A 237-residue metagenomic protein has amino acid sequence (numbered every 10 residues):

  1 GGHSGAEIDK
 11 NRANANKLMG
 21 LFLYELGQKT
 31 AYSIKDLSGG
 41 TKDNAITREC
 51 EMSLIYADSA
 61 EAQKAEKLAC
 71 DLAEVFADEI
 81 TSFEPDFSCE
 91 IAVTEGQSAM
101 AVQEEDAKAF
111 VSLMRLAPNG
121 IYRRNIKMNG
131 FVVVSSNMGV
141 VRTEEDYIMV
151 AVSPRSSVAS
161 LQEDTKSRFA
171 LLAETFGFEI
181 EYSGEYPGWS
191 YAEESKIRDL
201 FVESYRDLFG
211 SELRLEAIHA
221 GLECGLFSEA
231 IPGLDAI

Functional and structural regions predicted by a protein language model:
G1-P154: Midchain, well-structured core segments that form catalytic/ion-binding scaffolds
I8, S190, E216: Glycine- and other small-residue-rich loops at beta-strand/loop junctions that grip anionic moieties
A15-M19, C50, T165, I197 (+2 more regions): Catalytic-loop motifs flanking and including active-site residues across diverse enzymes
D36, I91-V93, I180-G184, L215-A217: A structural preference for short, hydrophobic beta-strand core positions in alpha/beta folds
D43-E51, A99-E105, S190-E203, L226-A230: Short glycine/threonine-rich loop-to-helix capping motif typified by GTGT followed within a few residues by an Asp-Pro
N129, V133-D146, S153, V202-I237: Zn-dependent metallopeptidase/amidohydrolase metal-coordination segment
A151-G177: C-terminal, non-catalytic macromolecule-binding modules
E174-L208: Generic long, charged, amphipathic alpha-helical segments
